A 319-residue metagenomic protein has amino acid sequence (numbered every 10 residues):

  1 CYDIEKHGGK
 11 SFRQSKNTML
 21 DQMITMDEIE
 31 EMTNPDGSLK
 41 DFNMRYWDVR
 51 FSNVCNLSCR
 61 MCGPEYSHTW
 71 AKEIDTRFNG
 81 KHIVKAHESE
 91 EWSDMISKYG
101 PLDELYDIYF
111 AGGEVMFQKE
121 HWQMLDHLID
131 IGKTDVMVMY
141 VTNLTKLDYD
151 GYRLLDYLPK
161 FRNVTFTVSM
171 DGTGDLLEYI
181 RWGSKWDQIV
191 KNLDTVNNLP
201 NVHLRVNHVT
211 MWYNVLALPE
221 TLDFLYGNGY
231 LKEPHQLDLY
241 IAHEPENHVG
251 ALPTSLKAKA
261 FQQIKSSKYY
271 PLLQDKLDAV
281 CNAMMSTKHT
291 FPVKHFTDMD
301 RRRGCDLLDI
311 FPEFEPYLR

Functional and structural regions predicted by a protein language model:
C1-A86, P101, D275-R319: N-terminal pre-core extensions flanking Radical SAM catalytic domains
N17, D21, A71, S89-E90 (+2 more regions): Radical SAM enzyme [4Fe-4S]-AdoMet core and its adjacent flexible, acidic and glycine-rich loops/tails across
M44-V54, E65-E91, L102-K119, I131-D150 (+3 more regions): Core AdoMet radical
W47, M95, M124, I189-N192 (+1 more regions): Alpha-helical packing segments of well-folded alpha/beta enzyme cores
R60, F110, Q123-D126, K191 (+1 more regions): A broad, structural surface signal
I96-Y99, L128-I129, L155-Y157: Short, flexible, glycine/charge-rich loop motifs used to bind or transfer phosphoryl groups or to couple energy/partner
W122-D126, Y149-Y157, A217-T221: Distinct, well-ordered alpha-helical segments
H127-G132, L199: Short, acidic, metal-binding catalytic loop of nucleotide-sugar glycosyltransferases
